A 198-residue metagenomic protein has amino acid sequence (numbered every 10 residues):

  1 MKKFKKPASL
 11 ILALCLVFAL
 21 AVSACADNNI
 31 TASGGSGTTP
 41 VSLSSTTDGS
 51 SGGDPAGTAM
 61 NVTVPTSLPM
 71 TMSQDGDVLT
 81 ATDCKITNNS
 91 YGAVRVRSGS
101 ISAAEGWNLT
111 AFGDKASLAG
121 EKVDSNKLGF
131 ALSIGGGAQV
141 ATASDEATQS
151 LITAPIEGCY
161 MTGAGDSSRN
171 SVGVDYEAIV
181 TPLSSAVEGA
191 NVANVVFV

Functional and structural regions predicted by a protein language model:
M1-A32, V41, C84, G129-F130 (+2 more regions): Gram-positive cell-envelope targeting signals
A8-L14, F18, N28, V41 (+10 more regions): Intrinsic-disorder/low-complexity peptide segments enriched for small residues
A19, A32-S36, G53-G57, N89 (+3 more regions): A generic structural signal for short, non-catalytic loop/turn and secondary-structure boundary residues
L20, S100-A103, V180: Short beta-strand segments enriched in hydrophobic/aromatic residues within well-folded beta-rich domains
A24-G92, W107-A111, P182-V198: Short, polar/proline-rich extracytoplasmic segments that appear immediately after membrane translocation
I30-G34, D75-V78, T142-V198: Exposed beta-sheet edge/beta-hairpin loop segments within beta-rich domains
A93-S100: Short, hydrophobic/aromatic beta-strand segments
I101-S150: A surface/secretory-pathway sequence property marking extracellular, secreted, or lumenal proteins enriched
